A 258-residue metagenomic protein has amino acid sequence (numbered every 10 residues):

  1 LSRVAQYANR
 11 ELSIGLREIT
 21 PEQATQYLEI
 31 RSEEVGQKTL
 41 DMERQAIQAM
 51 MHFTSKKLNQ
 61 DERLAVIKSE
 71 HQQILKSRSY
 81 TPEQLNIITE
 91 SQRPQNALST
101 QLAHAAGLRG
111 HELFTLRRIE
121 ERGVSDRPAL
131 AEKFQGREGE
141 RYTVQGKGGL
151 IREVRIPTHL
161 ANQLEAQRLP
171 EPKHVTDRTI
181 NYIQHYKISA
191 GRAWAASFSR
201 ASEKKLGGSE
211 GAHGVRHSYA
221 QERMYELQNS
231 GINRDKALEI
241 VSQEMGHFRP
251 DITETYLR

Functional and structural regions predicted by a protein language model:
L1-K76: N-terminal core-binding DNA-recognition domain of tyrosine recombinases/integrases
E70-I87, G148-T158, V175: DNA breakage-rejoining catalytic core of tyrosine-based enzymes
P82-H111: Basic, Lys/Arg- and aromatic-enriched nucleic-acid-binding interface segment
A103, F114, S242-Q243: The alpha-helix within a helix-turn-helix
L116-N162: Conserved tyrosine-mediated DNA breakage-rejoining catalytic core shared by Y-recombinases
R155-Q221: Active-site/catalytic core of tyrosine-dependent DNA strand-transfer enzymes
G207-Q228, R234-Q243, H247: Short basic/aromatic active-site micro-motif
Q243-R258: Catalytic-site neighborhood detector that most strongly recognizes the C-terminal catalytic loop/helix of tyrosine
